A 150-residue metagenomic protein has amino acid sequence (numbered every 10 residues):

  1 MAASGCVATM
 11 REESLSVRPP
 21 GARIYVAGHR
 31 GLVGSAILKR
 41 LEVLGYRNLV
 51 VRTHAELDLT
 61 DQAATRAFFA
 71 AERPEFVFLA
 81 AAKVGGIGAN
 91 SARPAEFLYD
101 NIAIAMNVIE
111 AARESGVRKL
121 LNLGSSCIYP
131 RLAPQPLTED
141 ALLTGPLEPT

Functional and structural regions predicted by a protein language model:
M1-Y25, A70: Non-catalytic terminal and boundary segments that flank Rossmann-like NAD(P)-dependent oxidoreductase
R18-L44: N-terminal Rossmann NAD(P)H-binding glycine-rich loop of SDR-like oxidoreductase domains
A27, R52, V77-K83, L120-S126: SDR active-site strand-loop-helix element
E42-A67: Adenosine-cofactor binding site in Rossmann-like domains, unifying the SAM/SAH pocket of S-adenosylmethionine-dependent
R47, E75, R118: Short acidic/polar active-site loop segments enriched in Thr and Asp
Q62-I102, A111-E114, R131: NAD(P)H-binding glycine-rich loop region in Rossmannoid oxidoreductase-like domains and their noncatalytic homologs
A92-E110, E114, R118-K119, C127-T150: Catalytic helix-loop patch of NAD(P)-dependent Rossmann-fold dehydrogenases
